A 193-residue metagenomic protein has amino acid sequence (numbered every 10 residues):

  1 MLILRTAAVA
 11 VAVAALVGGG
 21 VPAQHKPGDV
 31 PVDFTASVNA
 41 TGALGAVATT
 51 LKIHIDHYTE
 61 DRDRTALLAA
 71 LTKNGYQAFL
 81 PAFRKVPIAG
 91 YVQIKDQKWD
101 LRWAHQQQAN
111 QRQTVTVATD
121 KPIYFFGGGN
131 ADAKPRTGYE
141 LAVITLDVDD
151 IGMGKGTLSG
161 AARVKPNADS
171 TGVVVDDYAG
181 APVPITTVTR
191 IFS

Functional and structural regions predicted by a protein language model:
M1-T6: Positively charged n-region of N-terminal signal peptides that target proteins for export
A7-V17: Bacterial N-terminal signal peptides
G19-Q24: Sec/Tat signal peptide C-region and signal peptidase I cleavage site
H25-S193: Long, low-hydrophobicity ectodomains and other hydrophilic envelope-associated domains
